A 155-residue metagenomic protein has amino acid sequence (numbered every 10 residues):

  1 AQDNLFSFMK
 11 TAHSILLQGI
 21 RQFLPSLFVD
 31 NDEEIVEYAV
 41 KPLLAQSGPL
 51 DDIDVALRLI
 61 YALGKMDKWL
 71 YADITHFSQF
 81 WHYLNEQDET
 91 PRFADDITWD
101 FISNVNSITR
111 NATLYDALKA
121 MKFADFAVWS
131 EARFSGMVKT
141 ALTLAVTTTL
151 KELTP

Functional and structural regions predicted by a protein language model:
A1-P155: Amphipathic alpha-helical interface elements
